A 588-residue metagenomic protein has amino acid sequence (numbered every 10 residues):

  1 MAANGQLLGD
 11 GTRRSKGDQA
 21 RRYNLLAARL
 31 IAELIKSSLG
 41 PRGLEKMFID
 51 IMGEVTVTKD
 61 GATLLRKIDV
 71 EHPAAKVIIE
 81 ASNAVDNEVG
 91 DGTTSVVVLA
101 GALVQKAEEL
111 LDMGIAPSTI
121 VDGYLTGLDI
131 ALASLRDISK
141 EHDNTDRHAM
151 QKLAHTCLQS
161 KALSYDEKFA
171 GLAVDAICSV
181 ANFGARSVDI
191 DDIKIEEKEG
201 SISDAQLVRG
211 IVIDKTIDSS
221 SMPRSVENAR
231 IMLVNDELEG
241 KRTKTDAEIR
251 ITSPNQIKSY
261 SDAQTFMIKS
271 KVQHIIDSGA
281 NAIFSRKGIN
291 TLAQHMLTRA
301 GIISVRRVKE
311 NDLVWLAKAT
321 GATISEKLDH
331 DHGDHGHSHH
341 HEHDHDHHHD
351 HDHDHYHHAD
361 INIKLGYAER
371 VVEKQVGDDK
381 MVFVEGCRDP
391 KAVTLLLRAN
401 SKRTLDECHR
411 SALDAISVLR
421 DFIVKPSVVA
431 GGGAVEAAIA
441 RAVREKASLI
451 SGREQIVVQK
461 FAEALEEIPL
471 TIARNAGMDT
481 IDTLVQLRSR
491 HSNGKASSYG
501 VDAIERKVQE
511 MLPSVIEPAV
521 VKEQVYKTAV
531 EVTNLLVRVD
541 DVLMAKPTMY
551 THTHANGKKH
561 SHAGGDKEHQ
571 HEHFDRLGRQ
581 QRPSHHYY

Functional and structural regions predicted by a protein language model:
M1-T63, L128-D344, H348-A399, E407 (+2 more regions): Extended amphipathic alpha-helical scaffolds
S15, V85-S95, V428-A430: Glycine/serine-rich anion-binding loops at beta->alpha junctions that coordinate negatively charged ligand groups
R22, D69-E71, K391-Y588: Extended, low-charge hydrophobic alpha-helical regions
G40, G90, G114, A173 (+6 more regions): Residue-level signature of catalytic and energy-coupling elements of molecular machines, predominantly ATP/GTP-dependent
M47-D50, V96-A100, L316, A437-A442 (+1 more regions): Short hydrophobic alpha-helical segments that form membrane-spanning helices or hydrophobic packing faces of helical
E54-V85: Active-site cofactor/substrate anionic-group-binding motifs, chiefly glycine- and Lys/Arg-rich phosphate-binding loops
T93, V97-G101, S118-L125, Q455-E463 (+1 more regions): Alpha-helical transmembrane segments of multi-pass membrane proteins, especially transporters and channels
L103-N144: Hydrophobic or amphipathic alpha-helical targeting/insertion segments
